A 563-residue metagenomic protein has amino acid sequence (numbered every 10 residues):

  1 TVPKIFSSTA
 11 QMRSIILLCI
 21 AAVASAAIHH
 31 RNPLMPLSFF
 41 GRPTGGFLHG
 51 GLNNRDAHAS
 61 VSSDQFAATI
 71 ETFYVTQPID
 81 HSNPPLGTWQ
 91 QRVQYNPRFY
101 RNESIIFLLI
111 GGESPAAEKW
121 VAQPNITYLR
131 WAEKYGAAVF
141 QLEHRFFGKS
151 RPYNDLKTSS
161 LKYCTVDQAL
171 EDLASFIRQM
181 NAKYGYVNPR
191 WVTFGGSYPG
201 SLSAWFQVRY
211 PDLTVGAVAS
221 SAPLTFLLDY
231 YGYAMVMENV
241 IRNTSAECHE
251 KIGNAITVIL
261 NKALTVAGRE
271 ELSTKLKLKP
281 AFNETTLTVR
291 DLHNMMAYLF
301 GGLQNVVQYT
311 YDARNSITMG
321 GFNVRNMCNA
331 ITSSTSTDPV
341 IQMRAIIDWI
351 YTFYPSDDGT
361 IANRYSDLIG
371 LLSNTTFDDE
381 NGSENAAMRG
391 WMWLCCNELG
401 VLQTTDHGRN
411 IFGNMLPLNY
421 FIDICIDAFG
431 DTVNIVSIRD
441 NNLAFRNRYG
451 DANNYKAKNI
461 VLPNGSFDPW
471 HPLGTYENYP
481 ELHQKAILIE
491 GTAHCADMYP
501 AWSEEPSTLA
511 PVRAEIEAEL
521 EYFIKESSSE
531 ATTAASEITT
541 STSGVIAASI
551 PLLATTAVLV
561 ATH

Functional and structural regions predicted by a protein language model:
R13-A27, S549-V560: Cleavable N-terminal signal peptides of Sec/SRP-targeted secreted and luminal proteins
I16-A138, L156, Y163, P511 (+1 more regions): Catalytic-loop region of hydrolases
K134-K149: Conserved alpha/beta-hydrolase
L161-N181: Alpha/beta-hydrolase active-site loop
G185-G196: Alpha/beta-hydrolase fold nucleophile elbow
D212-N329: A catalytic-pocket lid/entrance helix-loop region that shapes and gates access to the active site across common
D291-A531: C-terminal subdomain of alpha/beta-hydrolase-fold enzymes, centered on the catalytic histidine and its supporting
S529-P551: C-terminal GPI-anchoring signal of eukaryotic secretory precursors
